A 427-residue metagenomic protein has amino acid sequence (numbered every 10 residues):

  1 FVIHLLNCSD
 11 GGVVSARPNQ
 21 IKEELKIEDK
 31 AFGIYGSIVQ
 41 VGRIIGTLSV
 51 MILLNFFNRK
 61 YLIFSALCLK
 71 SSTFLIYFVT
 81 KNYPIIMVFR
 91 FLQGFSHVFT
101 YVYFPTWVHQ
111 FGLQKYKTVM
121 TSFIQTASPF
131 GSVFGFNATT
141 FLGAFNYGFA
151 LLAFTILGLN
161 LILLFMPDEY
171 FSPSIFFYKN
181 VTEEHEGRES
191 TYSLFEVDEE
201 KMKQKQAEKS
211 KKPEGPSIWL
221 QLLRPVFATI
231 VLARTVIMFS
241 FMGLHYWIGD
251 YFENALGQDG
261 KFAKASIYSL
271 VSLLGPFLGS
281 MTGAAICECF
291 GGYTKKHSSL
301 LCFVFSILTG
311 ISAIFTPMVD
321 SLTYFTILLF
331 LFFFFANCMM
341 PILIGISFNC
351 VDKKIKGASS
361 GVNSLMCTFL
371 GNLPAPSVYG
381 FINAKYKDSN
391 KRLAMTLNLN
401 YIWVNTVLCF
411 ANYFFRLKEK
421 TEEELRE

Functional and structural regions predicted by a protein language model:
V2-D29, L244-G249, A375: Extracytoplasmic
G12, V39-L48, V98, S132-V133 (+2 more regions): Residue-level signature of mid-helix packing/kink "hotspots" within the transmembrane helices of 12-pass Major
V14-S15, R224-M281, N337-M340, I344 (+1 more regions): Extracytoplasmic gate region of multi-pass secondary transporters
I45-Y83: Conserved MFS/SLC helix-loop-helix module at the cytosolic interface between two early adjacent transmembrane helices
Y61-L75, H297-I314: Structural signature of the two symmetry-related core transmembrane helices
F89-S128: Cytoplasmic helix-loop-helix junction between adjacent transmembrane helices in 12-TM secondary transporters
I124-S172: Helix-loop-helix hairpin linking two adjacent transmembrane segments in secondary transporters
Y147-F165, L393-N412: Symmetry-related core transmembrane helices of the 12-TM Major Facilitator Superfamily/SLC fold
